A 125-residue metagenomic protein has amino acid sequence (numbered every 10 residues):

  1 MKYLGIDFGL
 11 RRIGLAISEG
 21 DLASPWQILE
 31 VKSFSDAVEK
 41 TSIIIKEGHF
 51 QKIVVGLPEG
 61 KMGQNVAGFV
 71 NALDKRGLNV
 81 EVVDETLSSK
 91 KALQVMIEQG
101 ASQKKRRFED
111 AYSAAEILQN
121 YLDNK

Functional and structural regions predicted by a protein language model:
K2-I6, L10-K125: Phosphate- and other anionic-substrate recognition elements at nucleic-acid/protein interfaces
